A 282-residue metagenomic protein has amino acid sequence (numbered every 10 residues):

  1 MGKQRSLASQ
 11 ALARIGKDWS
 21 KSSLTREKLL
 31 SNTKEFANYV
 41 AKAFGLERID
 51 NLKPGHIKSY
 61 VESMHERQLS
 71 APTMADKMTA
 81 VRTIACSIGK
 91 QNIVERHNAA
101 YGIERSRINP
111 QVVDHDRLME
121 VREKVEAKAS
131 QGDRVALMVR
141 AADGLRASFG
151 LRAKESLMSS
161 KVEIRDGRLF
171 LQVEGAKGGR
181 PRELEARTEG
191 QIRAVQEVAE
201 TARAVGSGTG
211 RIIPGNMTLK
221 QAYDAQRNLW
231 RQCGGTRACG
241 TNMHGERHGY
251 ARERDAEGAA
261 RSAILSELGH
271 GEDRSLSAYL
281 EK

Functional and structural regions predicted by a protein language model:
A13-E27, S31-N109: N-terminal core-binding DNA-recognition domain of tyrosine recombinases/integrases
L29, V135-R140, Y223, H244-H248: Short, leucine-enriched amphipathic alpha-helices that occur as contiguous helical runs
V81, A142-D143, G150, K154-S159 (+1 more regions): Alpha-helix N-cap/helix-start motif at helix boundaries, enriched for small hydrophobics
I93-E126, G175-K177: Flexible interdomain linker/hinge and immediately adjacent N-terminus of the catalytic tyrosine-recombinase domain
M119-A153: Basic, Lys/Arg- and aromatic-enriched nucleic-acid-binding interface segment
M158-A194: Conserved tyrosine-mediated DNA breakage-rejoining catalytic core shared by Y-recombinases
I164-D166, E257-L280: Short, polar N-cap/turn motifs at the start of nucleic acid-interacting alpha helices
E189-E246, Y250: Active-site/catalytic core of tyrosine-dependent DNA strand-transfer enzymes
